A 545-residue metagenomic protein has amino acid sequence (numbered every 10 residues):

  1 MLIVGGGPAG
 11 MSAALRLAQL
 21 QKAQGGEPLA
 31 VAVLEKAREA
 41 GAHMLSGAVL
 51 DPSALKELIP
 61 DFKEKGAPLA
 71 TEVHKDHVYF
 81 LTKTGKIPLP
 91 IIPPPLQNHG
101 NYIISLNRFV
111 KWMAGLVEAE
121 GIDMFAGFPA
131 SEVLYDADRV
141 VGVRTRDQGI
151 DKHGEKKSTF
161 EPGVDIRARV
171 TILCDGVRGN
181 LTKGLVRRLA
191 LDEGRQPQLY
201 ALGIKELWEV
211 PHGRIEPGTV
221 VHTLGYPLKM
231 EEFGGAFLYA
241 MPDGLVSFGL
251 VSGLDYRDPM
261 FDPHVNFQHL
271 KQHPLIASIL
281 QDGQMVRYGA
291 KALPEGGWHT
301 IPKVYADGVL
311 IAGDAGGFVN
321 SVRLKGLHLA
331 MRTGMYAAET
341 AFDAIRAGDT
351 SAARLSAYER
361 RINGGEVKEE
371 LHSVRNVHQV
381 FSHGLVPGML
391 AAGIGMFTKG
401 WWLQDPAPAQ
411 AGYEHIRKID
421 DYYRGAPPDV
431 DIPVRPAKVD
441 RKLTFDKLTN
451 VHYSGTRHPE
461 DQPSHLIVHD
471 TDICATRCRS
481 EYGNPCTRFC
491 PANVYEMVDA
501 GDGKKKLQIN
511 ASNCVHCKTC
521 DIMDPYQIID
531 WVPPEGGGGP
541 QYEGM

Functional and structural regions predicted by a protein language model:
M1-A9, A32: Beta1/beta-strand and adjacent pyrophosphate-binding region of the FAD-binding site in flavoprotein oxidoreductases
A9, E39, R178: Conserved Rossmann-like nucleotide-cofactor binding loop
R16, L20, P28-T84: N-terminal FAD cofactor-binding segment of flavoenzymes
G25-E27, N107, K111, L116-S278 (+3 more regions): Predominantly flavin-linked oxidoreductase catalytic cores and closely associated redox partners
A290-S321, N450-D461, C474-F489, E496: FAD-binding beta-loop-beta segment adjacent to the flavin cofactor pocket
G317-R323, M335, E339-L385, G503 (+3 more regions): Active-site-proximal substrate-binding core of FAD-dependent oxidoreductases
F381-D440: C-terminal auxiliary extensions adjacent to catalytic cores
S480-S512, T519-Y542: Iron-sulfur cluster-binding cysteine motifs and their immediate structural context in ferredoxin-like electron-transfer
